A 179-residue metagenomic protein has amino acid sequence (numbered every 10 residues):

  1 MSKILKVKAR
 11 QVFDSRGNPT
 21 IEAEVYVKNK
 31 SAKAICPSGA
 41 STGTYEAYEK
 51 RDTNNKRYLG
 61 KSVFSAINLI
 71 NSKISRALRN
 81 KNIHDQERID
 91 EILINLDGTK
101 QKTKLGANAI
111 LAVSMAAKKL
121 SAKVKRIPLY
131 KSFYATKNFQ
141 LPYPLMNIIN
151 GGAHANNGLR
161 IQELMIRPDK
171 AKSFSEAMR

Functional and structural regions predicted by a protein language model:
M1-T20: Short, Gly/Pro- and small/polar-rich lid/capping loops
F13-R16, G98-A117, P144-N157: Glycine/serine-rich anion-binding loops at beta->alpha junctions that coordinate negatively charged ligand groups
P19-I21, V25-R51, S65-N68, A155: N-terminal glycine-rich anion-binding loops that anchor highly charged ligand groups
A34, T103-L105, L129-S132, N147: General beta-strand structural signal in soluble alpha/beta enzymes
A40, N95-T99, F133-F139, I149 (+1 more regions): Acidic, glycine-rich active-site loops and adjacent beta-strand->loop/helix elements that engage anionic groups
A40-K123, I127, A177-M178: Metal- or metallocofactor-binding catalytic centers and their adjacent structured scaffolds across diverse enzyme
A122, R126-L145: Glycine/threonine-rich beta-strand-loop-alpha-helix active-site module that forms ligand/phosphate-binding
F139-R179: Mobile "lid/hinge" segments at catalytic clefts and subdomain interfaces of large enzymes
